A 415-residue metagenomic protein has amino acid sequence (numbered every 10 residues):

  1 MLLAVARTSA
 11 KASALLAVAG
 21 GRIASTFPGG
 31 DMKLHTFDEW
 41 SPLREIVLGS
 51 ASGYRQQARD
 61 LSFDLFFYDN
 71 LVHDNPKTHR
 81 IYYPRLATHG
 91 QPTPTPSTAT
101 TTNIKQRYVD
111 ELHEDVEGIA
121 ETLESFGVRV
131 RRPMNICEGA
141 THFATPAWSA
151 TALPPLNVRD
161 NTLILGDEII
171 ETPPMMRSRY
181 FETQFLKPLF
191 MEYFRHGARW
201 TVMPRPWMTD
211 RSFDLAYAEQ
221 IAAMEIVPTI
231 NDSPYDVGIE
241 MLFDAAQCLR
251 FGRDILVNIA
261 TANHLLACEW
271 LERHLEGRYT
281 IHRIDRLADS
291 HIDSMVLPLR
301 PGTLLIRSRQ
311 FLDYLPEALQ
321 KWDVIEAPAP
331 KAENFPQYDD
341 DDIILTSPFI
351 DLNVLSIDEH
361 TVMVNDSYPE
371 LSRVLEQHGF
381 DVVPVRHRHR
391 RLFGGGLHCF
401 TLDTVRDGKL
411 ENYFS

Functional and structural regions predicted by a protein language model:
M1-T26: N-terminal mitochondrial targeting presequence
A24-S415: The feature marks the mature, well-folded catalytic cores of soluble enzymes
